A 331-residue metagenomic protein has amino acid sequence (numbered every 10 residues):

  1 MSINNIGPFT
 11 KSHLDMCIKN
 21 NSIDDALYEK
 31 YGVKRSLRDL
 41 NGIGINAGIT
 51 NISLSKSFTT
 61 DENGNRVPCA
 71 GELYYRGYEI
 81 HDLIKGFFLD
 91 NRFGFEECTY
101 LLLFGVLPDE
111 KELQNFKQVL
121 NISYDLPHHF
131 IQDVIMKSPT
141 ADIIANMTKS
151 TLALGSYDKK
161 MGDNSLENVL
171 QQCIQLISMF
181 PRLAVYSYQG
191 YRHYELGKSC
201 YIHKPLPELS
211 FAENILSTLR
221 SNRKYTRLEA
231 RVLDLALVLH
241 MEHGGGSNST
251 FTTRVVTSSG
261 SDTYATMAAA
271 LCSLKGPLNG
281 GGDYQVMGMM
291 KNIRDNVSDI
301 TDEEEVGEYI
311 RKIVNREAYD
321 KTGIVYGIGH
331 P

Functional and structural regions predicted by a protein language model:
S2-P331: Hydrophobic alpha-helical bundle cores within soluble ligand-binding/oligomerization subdomains
